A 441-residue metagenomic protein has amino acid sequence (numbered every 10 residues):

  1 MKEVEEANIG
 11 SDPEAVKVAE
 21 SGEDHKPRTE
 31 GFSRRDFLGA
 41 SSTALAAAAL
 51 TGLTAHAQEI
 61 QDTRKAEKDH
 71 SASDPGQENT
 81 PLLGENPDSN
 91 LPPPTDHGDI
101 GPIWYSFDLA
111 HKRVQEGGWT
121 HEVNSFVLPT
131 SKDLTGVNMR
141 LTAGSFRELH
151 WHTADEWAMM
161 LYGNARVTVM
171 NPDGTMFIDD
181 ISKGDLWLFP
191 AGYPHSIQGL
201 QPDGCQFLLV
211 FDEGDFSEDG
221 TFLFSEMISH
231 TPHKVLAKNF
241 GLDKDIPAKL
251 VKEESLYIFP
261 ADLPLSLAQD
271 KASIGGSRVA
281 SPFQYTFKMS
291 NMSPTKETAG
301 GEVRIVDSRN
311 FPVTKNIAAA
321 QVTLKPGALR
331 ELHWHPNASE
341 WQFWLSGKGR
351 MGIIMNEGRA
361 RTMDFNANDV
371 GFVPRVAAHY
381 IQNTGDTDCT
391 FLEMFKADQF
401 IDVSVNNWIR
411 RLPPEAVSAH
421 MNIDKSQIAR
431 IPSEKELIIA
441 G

Functional and structural regions predicted by a protein language model:
M1-F32, Q58-E59: N-terminal secretory signal peptides
R28-E30, D36-A57: N-terminal export signals
E59-T135, V235-K325, E331, N422-G441: A short, N-terminal "cap"/entry segment at the start of jelly-roll beta-barrel domains of the cupin/DSBH fold
S145-E148, R166, D185-W187, A191-S196 (+4 more regions): Histidine-centered metal-chelating micro-motifs
E148, W157-M160, R166-V169, I178 (+2 more regions): Mobile, glycine-rich extracellular loop/lid and propeptide segments that shape or gate substrate/ligand access
H152-P172, H335-N356: Glycine- and acidic-residue-biased ligand/ion/polar-headgroup-sensing regions
P172-P190, N356-P374: Short acidic-glycine-tyrosine-enriched beta hairpin
A191-E218, A367, R375-I401: Ligand-binding loop in jelly-roll beta-barrel domains
